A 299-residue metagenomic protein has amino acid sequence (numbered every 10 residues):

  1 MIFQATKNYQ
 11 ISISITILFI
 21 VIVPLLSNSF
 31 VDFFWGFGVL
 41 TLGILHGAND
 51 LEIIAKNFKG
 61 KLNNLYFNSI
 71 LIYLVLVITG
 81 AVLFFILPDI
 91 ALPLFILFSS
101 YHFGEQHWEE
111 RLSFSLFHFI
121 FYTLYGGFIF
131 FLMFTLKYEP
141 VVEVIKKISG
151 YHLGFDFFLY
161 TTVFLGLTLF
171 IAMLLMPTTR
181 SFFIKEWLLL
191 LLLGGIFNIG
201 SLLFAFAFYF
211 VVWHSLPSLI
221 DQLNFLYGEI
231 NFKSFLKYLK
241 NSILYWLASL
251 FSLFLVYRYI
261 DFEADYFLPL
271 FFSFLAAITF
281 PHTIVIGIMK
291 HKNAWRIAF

Functional and structural regions predicted by a protein language model:
M1-I15, L65-Y66, F117, K240: N-terminal membrane topogenic signal
I2, A55-Y66, E109-F119, L174-W187 (+2 more regions): Membrane-interface helix-boundary motifs at transmembrane edges
I15-I22, I72-A81, F103, L169-F170 (+1 more regions): Hydrophobic, membrane-inserted alpha-helices
F19-F33, Y259-E263: Short, hydrophobic transmembrane alpha-helix segments
L40-N49, I96-W108, V211-Q222, A276-P281: Alpha-helical transmembrane segments and their membrane-interface exit regions
G47-N57, S100-S113, F170-S181, Q222-Y227 (+1 more regions): C-terminal ends of transmembrane helices
K59-L62, Y66-F67, L71, I78-T135 (+1 more regions): Membrane-interface helix-loop-helix junctions at boundaries between adjacent transmembrane segments
L97-Y101, I120-V141, F157-L175, L188-L202 (+3 more regions): Alpha-helical transmembrane segments of multi-pass integral membrane proteins
